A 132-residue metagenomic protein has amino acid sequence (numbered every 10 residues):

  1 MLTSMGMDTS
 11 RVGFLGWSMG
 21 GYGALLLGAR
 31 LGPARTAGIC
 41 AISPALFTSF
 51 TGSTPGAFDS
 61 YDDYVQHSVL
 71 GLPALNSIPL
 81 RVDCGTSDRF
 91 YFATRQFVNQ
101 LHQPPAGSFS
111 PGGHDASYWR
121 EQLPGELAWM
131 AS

Functional and structural regions predicted by a protein language model:
M1-S132: Non-catalytic cap/lid and distal C-terminal segments of serine-dependent acyl enzymes
